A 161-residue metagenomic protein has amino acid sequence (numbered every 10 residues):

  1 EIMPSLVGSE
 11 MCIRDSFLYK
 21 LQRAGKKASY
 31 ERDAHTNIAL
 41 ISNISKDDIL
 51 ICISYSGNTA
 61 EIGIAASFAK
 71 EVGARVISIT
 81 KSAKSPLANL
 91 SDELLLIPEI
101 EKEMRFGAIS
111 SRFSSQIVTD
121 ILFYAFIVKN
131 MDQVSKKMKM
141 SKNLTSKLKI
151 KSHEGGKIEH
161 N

Functional and structural regions predicted by a protein language model:
E1-G8, C12: Single conserved hydrophobic/aromatic residue that forms the stacking wall/gate of nucleotide- or nucleobase-binding
V7-G8, A24, V72, N89-S91: Short, structured coil segments at secondary-structure junctions
E10-R14, N58-I64: Short glycine/serine/threonine-rich phosphate/pyrophosphate-binding segments that cradle anionic phosphate groups
L18, Q22-L50: Glycine-rich oxoanion-binding loops at beta->alpha junctions
L50, V76, L94-L95: Short, well-ordered beta-strand core segments
A69-S78: Short beta-strand/loop segments at the ligand-binding rim of alpha/beta enzyme cores
K84-D132, K136, M140-N143: Short alpha-helices
D132-N161: A short, charged, Gly/Pro-tolerant segment at domain boundaries
